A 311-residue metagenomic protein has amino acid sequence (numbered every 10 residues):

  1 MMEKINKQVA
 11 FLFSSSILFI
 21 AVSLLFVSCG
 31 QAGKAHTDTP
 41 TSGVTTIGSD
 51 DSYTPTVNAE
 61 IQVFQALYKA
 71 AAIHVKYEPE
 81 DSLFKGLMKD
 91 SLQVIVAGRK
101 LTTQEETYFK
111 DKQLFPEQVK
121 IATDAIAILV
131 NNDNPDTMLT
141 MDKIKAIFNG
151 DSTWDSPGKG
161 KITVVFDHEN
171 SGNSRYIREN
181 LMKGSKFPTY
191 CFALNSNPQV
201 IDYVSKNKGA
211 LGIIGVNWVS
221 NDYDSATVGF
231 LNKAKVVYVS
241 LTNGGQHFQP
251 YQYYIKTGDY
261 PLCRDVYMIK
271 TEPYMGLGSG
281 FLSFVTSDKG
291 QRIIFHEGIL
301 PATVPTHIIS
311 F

Functional and structural regions predicted by a protein language model:
M1-T46, F311: Bacterial Sec-dependent N-terminal signal peptides
C29-K69, I73-K76, E80-D81, K85-M88 (+2 more regions): Exported/periplasmic ABC-transporter solute-binding proteins
D81-K112, D222: Pocket-flanking alpha-helical
Q113-E117: Periplasmic N-terminal soluble interaction domains immediately after the signal peptide in Gram-negative
